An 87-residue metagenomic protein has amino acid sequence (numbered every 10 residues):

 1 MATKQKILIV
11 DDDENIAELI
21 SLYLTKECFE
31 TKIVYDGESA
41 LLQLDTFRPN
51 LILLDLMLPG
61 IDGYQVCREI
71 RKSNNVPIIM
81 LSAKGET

Functional and structural regions predicted by a protein language model:
M1-L8: Non-catalytic signal-transmission and effector/linker regions of two-component phosphorelay proteins
D11, Y35, L58: Conserved acidic carboxylate
A17, P59, E86: The feature encodes the CheY-like receiver
E18-K26: Charged docking surfaces used in two-component/phosphorelay signaling
C28-Y35, Q43: Short hydrophobic/Thr-rich beta-strand motif most characteristic of the beta2 strand and flanking loop of CheY-like
D36-S39, D62-Q65, I70: Acidic catalytic/metal-coordinating carboxylates
D45-F47, E69-V76: Conserved phosphotransfer cores of two-component systems
D55, S82: Active-site residues of response regulator receiver
